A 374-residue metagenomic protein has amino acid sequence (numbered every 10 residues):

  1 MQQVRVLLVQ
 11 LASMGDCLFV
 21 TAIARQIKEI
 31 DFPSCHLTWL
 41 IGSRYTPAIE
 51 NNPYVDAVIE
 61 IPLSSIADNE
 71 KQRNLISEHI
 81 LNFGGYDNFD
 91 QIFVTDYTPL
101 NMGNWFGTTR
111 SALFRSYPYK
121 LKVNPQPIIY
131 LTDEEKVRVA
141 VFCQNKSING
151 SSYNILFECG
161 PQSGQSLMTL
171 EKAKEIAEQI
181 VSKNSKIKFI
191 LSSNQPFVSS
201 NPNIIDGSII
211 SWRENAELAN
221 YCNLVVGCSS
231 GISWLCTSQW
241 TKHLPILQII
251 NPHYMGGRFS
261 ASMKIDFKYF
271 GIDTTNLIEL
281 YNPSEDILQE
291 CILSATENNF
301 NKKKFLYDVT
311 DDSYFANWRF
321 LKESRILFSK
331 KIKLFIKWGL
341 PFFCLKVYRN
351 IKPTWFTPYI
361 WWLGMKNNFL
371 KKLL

Functional and structural regions predicted by a protein language model:
M1-L374: Catalytic machinery of carbohydrate-active enzymes, primarily nucleotide-sugar-dependent glycosyltransferases
